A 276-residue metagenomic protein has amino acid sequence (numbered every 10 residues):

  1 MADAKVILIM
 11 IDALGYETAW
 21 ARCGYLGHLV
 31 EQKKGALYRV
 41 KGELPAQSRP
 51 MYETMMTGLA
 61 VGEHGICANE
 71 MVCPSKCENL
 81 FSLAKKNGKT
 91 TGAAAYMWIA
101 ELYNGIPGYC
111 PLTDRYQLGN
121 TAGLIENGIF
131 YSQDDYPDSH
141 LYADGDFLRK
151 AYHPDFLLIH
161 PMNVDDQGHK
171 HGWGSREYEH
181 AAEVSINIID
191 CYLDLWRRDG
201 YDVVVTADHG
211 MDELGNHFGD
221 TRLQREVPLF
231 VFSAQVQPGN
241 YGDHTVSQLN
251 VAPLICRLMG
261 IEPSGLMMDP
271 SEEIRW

Functional and structural regions predicted by a protein language model:
M1-W276: Feature captures the catalytic ectodomains and active-site-proximal regions of enzymes that hydrolyze or transfer
